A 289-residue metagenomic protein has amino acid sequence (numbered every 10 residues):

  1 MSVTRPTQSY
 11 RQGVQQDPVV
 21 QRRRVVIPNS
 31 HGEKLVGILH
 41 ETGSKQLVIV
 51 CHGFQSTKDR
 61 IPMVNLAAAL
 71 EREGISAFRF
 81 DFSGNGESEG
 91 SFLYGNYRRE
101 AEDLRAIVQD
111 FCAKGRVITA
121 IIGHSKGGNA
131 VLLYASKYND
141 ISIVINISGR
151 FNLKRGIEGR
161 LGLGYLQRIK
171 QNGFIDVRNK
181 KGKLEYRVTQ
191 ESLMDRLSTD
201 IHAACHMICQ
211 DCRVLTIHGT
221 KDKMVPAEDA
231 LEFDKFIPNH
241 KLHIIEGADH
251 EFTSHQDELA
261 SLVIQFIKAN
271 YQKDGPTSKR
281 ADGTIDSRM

Functional and structural regions predicted by a protein language model:
S2-G43: N-terminal cap/lid segment of alpha/beta-hydrolase-fold proteins
K45-G53: Short beta-strand element of the alpha/beta-hydrolase
K58-D59, N85-V117: Catalytic nucleophile-loop/oxyanion-hole region of alpha/beta-hydrolase and closely related hydrolase-like folds
M63-E89: Conserved alpha/beta-hydrolase
N139-E191, C212: Hydrolase active-site cap/lid region
I208-H218, D222: Short beta-strand/loop motif that positions the catalytic acidic residue of the alpha/beta-hydrolase fold
K223-D229: Conserved alpha/beta-hydrolase "acid-adjacent" motif
A248-M289: Catalytic active-site module of serine/aspartate enzymes centered on a nucleophile-bearing elbow/loop
